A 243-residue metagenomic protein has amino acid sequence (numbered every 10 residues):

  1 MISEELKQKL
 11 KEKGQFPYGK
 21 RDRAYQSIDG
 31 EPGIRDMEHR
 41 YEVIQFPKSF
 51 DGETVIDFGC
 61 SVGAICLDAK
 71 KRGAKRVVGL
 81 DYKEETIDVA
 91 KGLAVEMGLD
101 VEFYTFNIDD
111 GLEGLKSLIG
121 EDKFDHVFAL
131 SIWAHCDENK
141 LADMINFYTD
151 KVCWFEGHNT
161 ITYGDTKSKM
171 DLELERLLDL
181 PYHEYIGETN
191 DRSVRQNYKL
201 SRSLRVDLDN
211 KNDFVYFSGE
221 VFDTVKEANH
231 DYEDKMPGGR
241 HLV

Functional and structural regions predicted by a protein language model:
G33-D51: Conserved alpha-helix/loop element of class I SAM-dependent methyltransferases that forms part of the SAM/SAH-binding
V62-R72: Conserved SAM-binding loop of SAM-dependent methyltransferases across substrates and taxa, primarily the Class I
K83: Conserved SAM/SAH-binding beta-strand->alpha-helix loop
A90-K91: Conserved SAM-binding loop
A94-L118: S-adenosyl-L-methionine
H126-E138: A short SAM/SAH-binding and catalytic strip from SAM-dependent methyltransferases
H135-F147: A short, conserved alpha-helix within the catalytic core of class I
D150-T162: Conserved beta-strand signature within the Rossmann-like core of class I S-adenosyl-L-methionine
